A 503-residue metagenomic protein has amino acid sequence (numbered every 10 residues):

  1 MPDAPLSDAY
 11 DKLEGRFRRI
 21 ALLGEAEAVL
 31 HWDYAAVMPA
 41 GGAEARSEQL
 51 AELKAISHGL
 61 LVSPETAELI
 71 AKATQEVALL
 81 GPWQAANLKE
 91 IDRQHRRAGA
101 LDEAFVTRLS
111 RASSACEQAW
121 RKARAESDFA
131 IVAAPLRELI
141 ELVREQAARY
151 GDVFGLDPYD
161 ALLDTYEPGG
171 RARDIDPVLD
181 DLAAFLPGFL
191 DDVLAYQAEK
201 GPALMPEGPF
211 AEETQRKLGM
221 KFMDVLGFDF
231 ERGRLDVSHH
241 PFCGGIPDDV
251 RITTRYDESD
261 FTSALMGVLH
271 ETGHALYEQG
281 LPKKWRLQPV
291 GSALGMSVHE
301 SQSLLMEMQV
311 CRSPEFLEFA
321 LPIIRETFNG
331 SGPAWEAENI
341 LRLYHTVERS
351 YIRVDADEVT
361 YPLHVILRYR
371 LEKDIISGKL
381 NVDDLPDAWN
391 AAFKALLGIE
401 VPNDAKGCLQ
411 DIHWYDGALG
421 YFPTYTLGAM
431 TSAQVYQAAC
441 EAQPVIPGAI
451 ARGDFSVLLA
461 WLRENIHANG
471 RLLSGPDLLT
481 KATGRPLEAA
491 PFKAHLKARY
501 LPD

Functional and structural regions predicted by a protein language model:
P2-L6, E25-H31, G41, A45 (+3 more regions): C-terminal, non-catalytic "cap/extension" segments appended to globular domains
P2-P168, K497-L501: A well-structured
L13, G151, H270, S303 (+3 more regions): Divalent metal-coordination and catalytic microenvironments
L13, S263-K283, E300-L304: Active-site recognition of the HExxH zinc-binding catalytic motif
A45, F105-R108, P135-E138, V178 (+13 more regions): Secondary-structure capping and boundary motifs in well-ordered enzyme cores
L109-F261: Contiguous, non-catalytic segments that form substrate-binding/exosite surfaces or channel walls
A183-L186, E212-R216, F222-D236, T327-L367 (+1 more regions): All-alpha helical catalytic cores of prenyl diphosphate-utilizing isoprenoid enzymes
S292-A334: Post-HExxH zinc-binding segment in Zn-dependent metallohydrolases
